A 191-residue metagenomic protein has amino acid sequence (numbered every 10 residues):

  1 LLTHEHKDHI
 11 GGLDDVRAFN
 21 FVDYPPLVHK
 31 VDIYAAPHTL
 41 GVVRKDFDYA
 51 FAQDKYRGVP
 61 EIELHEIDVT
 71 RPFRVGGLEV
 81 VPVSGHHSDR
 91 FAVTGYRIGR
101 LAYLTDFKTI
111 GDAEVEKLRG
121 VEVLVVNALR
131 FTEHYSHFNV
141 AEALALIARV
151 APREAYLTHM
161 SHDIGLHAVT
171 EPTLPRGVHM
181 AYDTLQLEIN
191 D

Functional and structural regions predicted by a protein language model:
L1-L104, V169-D191: Binuclear metal-dependent hydrolase catalytic cores
H6-I10, H29-A35, F107-I110, T132-F138 (+1 more regions): Short, exposed beta-strand "edge-strand" segments with a Pro/Gly-rich flavor and a Y/T-containing core
T70, G111-V123, A128-D191: Binuclear metal-ion centers of metallo-dependent hydrolases, dominated by the metallo-beta-lactamase
P82-V83, L104-D106, V126, L157-T158: Thr-Gly-centered strand-to-loop micro-motif
